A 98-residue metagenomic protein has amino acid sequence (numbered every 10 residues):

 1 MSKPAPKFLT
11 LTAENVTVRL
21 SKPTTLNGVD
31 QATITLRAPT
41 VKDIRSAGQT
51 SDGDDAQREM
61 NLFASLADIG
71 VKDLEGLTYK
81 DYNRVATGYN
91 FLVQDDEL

Functional and structural regions predicted by a protein language model:
S2-L98: Short, surface-exposed, charged amphipathic helix/loop patches that serve as local interaction elements
